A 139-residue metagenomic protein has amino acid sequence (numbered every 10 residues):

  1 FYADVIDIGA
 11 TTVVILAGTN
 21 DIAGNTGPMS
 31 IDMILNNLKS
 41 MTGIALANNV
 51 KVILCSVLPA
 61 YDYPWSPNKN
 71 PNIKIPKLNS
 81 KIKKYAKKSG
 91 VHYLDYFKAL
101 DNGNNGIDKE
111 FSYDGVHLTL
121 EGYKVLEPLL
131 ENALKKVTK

Functional and structural regions predicted by a protein language model:
F1-K139: Alpha-helical cap/lid subdomain in secreted, periplasmic, or secretory-pathway luminal O-acyl-processing enzymes
